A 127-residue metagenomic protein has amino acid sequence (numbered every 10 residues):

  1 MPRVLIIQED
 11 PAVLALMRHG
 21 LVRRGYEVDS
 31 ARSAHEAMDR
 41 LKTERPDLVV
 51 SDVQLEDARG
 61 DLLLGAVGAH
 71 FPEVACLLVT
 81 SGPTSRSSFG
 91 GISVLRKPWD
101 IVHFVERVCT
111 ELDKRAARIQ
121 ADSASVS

Functional and structural regions predicted by a protein language model:
Q8: Conserved acidic carboxylate
A12-R23: Charged docking surfaces used in two-component/phosphorelay signaling
S30-L48: Acidic, metal-coordinating helix/loop segments flanking the phosphotransfer/catalytic sites of two-component signaling
S33, R59-L62: Acidic catalytic/metal-coordinating carboxylates
D39, D61-P72: Short amphipathic alpha-helix used as the core "switch/output" element in two-component signaling
D52-V53: Active-site residues of response regulator receiver
E56: The feature encodes the CheY-like receiver
L77-T80: Hydrophobic/aromatic residues positioned on beta-strands within the core alpha/beta folds
